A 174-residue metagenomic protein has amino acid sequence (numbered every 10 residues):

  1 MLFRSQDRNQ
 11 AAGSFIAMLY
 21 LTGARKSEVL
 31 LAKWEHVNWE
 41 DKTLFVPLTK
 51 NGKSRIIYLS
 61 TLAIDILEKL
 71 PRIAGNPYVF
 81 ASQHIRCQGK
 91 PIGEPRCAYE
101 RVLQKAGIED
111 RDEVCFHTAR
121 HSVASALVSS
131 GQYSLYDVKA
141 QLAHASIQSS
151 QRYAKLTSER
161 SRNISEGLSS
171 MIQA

Functional and structural regions predicted by a protein language model:
M1-K26, L30-L31, E40, K50-S54 (+1 more regions): Basic, Lys/Arg- and aromatic-enriched nucleic-acid-binding interface segment
D7-N9, K53, R86-E94, D110-C115: N-terminal core-binding DNA-recognition domain of tyrosine site-specific recombinases/integrases
A11-G13, A63, I92, R120-H121: Short, leucine-enriched amphipathic alpha-helices that occur as contiguous helical runs
S14-A17, L21-E28, T118-A145, R152: C-terminal catalytic core of tyrosine-transesterase DNA break-rejoin enzymes
H36-T43, D112-E113, Q132-R152, N163: Short, polar N-cap/turn motifs at the start of nucleic acid-interacting alpha helices
L48-G52, R86, L142-G167: Catalytic-site neighborhood detector that most strongly recognizes the C-terminal catalytic loop/helix of tyrosine
L59, P95, Y99: Non-catalytic DNA-binding core/recognition domains of DNA-processing enzymes
K69, N76, A81-C87, N163-A174: C-terminal secondary-structure termini that scaffold catalytic or DNA-interacting sites
